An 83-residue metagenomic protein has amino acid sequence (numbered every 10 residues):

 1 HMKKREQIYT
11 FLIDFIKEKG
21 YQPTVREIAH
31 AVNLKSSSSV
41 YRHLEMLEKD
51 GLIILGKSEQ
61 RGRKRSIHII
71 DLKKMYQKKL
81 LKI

Functional and structural regions predicted by a protein language model:
M2-R5, K19, T24, S58-L81: Short, cationic-aromatic polyanion-contact patches
Q7-D14: Pre-recognition alpha-helix immediately N-terminal to the DNA-recognition helix within helix-turn-helix or winged-helix
D14, E45-M46: Alpha-helical DNA-recognition elements
R26-E27, E45: Residues within the helices of the helix-turn-helix
H30: Alpha-helical residues within the helix-turn-helix
N33-L34: Central "turn" residue of the DNA-binding helix-turn-helix
S39-V40: Helix-turn-helix DNA-binding helix
E48-S58: A short, conserved structural fragment
